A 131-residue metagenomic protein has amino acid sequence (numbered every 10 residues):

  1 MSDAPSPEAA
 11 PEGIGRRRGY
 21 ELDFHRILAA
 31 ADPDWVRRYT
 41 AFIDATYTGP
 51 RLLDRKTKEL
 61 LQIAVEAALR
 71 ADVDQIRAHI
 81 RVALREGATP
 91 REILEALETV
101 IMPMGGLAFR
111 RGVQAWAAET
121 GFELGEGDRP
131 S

Functional and structural regions predicted by a protein language model:
M1-T57, R85, F109-S131: Acidic, glycine/proline-rich low-complexity segments that act as flexible tails and inter-domain linkers
D23, F42, A78-H79, E95-A96: A general alpha-helix detector
P50, L69-D72: Flexible interhelical turns and helix-capping residues at alpha-helix boundaries within structured domains
K58-E66, A96-L97: Short, structured motif recognition centered on aromatic/hydrophobic residues
A71-L94: Mid-chain, well-packed structural core segment of small domains
A96-V100, P130-S131: Short linear loop/turn motifs
T99, M104-L107: Substrate/cofactor-recognition hotspot
